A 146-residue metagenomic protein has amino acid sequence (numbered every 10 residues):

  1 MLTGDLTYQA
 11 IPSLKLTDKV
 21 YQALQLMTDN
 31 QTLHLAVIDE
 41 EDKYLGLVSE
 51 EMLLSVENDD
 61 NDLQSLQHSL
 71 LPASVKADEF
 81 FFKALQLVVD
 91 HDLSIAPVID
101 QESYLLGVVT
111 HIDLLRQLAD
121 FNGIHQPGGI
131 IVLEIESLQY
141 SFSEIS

Functional and structural regions predicted by a protein language model:
M1-A10, L47-D90, L105-S146: Tandem CBS (Bateman) regulatory domains
G4-D5, K15, Q22, Q31-H34 (+1 more regions): Alpha-helical/coil-rich non-catalytic "connector" segments in signaling and regulatory proteins
L14, L33-L47, V75-K76, S94-V109: Cytosolic beta-strand hydrophobic patch enriched in CBS
D18-L26, F82-L85: Short, basic/aromatic recognition patches
Q25-N30, L87-H91: Short loop/turn motifs at secondary-structure junctions and domain boundaries
